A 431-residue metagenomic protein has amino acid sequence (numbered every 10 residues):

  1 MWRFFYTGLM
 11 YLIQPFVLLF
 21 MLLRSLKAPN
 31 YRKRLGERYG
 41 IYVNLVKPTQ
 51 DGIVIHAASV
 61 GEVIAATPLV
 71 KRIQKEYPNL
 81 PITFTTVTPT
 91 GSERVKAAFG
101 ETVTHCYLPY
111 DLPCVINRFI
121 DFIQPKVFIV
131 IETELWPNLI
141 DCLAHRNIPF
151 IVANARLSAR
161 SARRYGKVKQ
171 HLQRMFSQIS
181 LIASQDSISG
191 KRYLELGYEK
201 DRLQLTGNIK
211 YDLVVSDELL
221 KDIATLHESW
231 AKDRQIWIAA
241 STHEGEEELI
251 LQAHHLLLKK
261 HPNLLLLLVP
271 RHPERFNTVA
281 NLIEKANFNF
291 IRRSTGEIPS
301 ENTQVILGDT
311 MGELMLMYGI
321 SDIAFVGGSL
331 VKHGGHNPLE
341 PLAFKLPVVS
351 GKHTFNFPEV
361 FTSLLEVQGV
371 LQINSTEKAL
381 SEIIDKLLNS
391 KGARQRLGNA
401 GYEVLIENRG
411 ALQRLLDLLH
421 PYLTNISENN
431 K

Functional and structural regions predicted by a protein language model:
M1-K431: Nucleotide-activated sugar donor-binding and catalytic core shared by glycosyltransferases and related lipid-linked
